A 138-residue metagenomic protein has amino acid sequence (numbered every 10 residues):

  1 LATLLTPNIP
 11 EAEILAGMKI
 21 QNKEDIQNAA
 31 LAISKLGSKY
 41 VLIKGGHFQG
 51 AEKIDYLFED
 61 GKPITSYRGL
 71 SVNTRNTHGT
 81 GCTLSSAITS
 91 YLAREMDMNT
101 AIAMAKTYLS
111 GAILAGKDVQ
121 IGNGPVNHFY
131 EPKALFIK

Functional and structural regions predicted by a protein language model:
L1-I64: Conserved phosphate/ATP/ADP-binding segment of small-molecule kinases
E11, G46-F48, L70-N73, K106-L109: Glycine-rich beta-alpha junction loops
I14, T74-M98: Short, small-residue alpha-helix embedded
I20, Y67, V126: Short clusters of hydrophobic/aromatic residues that line enzyme substrate/ligand-binding pockets
F48, H78, P132: Active-site-adjacent loop and "lid" segments of alpha/beta metabolic enzymes
P63-T65, Y91-M104: Phosphate-handling active-site elements
I64-H78: Short pre-catalytic strand/loop immediately N-terminal to key active-site residues, enriched for Gly-Thr
N99-K138: Charged C-terminal helix
